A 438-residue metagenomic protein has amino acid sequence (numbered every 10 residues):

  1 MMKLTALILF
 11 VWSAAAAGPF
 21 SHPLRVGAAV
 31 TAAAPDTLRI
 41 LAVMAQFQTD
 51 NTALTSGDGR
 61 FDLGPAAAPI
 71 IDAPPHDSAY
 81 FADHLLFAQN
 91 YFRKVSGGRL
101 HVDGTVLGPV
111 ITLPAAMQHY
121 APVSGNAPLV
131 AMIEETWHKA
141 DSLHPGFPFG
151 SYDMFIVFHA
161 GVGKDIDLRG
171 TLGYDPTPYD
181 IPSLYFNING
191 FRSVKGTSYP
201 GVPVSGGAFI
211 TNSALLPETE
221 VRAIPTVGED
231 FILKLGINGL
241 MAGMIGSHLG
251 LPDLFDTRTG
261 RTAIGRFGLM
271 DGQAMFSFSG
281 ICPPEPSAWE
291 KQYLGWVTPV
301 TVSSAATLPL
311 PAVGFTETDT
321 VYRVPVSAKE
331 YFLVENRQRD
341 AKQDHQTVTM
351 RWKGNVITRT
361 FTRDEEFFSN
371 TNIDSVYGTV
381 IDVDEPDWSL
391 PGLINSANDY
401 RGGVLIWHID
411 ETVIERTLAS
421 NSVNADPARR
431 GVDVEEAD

Functional and structural regions predicted by a protein language model:
L4-S13: Sec-dependent N-terminal signal peptides
L7, G295, D433-V434: General helical structural elements
W12-S198, E317-T318, R323-D438: Zymogen propeptides/activation segments of proteases
F149, M154-G354, R359, T412: Extracellular hydrolytic enzyme modules, especially secreted metalloproteases of the metzincin/thermolysin-like class
